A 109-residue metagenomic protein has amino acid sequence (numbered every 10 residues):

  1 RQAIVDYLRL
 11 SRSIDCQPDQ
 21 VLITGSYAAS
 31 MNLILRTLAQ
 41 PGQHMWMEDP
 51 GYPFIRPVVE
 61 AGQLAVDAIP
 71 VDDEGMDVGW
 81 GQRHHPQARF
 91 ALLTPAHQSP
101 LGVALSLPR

Functional and structural regions predicted by a protein language model:
R1-R109: Conserved core of the PLP fold type I
